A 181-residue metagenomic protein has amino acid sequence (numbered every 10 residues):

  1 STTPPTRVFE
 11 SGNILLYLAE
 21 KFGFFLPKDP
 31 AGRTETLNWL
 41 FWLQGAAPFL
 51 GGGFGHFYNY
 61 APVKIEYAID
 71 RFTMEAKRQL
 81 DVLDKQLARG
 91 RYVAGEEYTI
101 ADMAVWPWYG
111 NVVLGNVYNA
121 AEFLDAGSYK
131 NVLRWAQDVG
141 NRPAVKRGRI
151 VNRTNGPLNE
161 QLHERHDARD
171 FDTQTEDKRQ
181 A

Functional and structural regions predicted by a protein language model:
S1-D70, M74, K178-A181: GST-like domain detector, emphasizing the conserved glutathione-binding G-site in the N-terminal thioredoxin-like
T2-P4, E66-T73, R91-Y92, V117-A126: Active-site rim elements
F9, F41-W42, F72, L80 (+3 more regions): Tryptophan-centric aromatic hotspots in well-structured domains and transmembrane helices
I14, L83, D102, V139-V145: Residue-level signal for nonpolar/aromatic packing positions in well-ordered secondary structure
A47-G51, Q79, G90: Short, structured loop/turn "capping" segments at alpha-beta junctions
L50-G55, V93-A121, A126-R134, V139 (+1 more regions): GST superfamily/GST-like fold recognition
A68-L87: Amphipathic alpha-helical packing segments from all-alpha helical-bundle domains
N152-A181: Acidic/histidine-enriched, glycine/proline-rich intrinsically disordered or flexible terminal extensions
